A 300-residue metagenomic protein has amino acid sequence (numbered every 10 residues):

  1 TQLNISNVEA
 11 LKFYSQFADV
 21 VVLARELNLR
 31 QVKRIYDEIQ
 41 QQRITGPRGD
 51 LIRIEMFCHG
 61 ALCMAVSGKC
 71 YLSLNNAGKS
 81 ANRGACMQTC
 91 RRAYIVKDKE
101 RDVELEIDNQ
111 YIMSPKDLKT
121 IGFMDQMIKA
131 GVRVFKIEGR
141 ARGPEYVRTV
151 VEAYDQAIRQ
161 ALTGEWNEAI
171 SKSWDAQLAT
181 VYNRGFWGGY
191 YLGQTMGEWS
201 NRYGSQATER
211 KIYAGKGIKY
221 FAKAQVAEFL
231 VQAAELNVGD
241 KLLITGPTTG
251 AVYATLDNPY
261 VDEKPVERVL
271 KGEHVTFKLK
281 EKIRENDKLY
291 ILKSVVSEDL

Functional and structural regions predicted by a protein language model:
T1-F13: N-terminal active-site wall of soluble small-molecule enzyme domains
K12-S15, V20-L300: Surface-exposed amphipathic alpha-helical tracts and adjacent flexible/coil segments at the periphery of soluble enzymes
